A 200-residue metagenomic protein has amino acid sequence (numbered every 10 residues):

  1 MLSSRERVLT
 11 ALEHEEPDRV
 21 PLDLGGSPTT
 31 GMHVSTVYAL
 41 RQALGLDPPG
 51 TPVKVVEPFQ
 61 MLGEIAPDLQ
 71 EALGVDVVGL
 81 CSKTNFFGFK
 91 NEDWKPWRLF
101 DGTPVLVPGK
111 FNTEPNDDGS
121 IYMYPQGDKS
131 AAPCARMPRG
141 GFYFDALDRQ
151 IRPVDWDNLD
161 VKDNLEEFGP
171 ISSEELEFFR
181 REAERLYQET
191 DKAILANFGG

Functional and structural regions predicted by a protein language model:
M1-G200: Catalytic cores of TIM-barrel enzymes
